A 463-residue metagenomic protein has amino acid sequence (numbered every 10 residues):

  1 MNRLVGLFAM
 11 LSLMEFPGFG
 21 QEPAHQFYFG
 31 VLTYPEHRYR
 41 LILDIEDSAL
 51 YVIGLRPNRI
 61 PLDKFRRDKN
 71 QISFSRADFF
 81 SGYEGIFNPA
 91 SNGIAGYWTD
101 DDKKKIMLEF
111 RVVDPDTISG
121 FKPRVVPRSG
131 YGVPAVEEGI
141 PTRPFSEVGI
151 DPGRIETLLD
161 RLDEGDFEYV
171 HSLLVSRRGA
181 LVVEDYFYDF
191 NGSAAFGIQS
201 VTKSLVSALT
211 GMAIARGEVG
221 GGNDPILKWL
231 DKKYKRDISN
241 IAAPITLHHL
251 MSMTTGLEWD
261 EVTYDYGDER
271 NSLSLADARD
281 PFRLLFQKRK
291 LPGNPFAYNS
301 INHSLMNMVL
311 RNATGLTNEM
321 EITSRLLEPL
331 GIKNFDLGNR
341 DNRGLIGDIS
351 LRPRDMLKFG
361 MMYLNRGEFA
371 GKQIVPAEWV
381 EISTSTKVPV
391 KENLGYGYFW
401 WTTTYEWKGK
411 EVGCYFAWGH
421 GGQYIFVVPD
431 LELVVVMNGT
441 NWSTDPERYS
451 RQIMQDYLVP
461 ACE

Functional and structural regions predicted by a protein language model:
M1-A24: Bacterial Sec-dependent N-terminal signal peptides
F16-Q71, D78-F190, R216-G220, S252 (+1 more regions): N-terminal leader/targeting segments and the immediately adjacent pre-domain N-terminus
G179, G197-G222, L250, M306-L310 (+1 more regions): Active-site SXXK
G192-A195, V262-G347: Catalytic-site signature segments of enzymes, centered on catalytic residues
R216-L257, Q287, T314-L351: Active-site helix/loop module of the DD-peptidase/beta-lactamase fold, centered on the serine-lysine SxxK catalytic
N302-V309, G347-E368, Q423-T440: Active-site-proximal alpha-helical segments within enzyme catalytic domains
K333-N334, E381-V434: Active-site Gly/Thr loop motif
A417-E463: Structured C-terminal helix/loop/strand segments within mature extracytoplasmic catalytic/sensor domains
